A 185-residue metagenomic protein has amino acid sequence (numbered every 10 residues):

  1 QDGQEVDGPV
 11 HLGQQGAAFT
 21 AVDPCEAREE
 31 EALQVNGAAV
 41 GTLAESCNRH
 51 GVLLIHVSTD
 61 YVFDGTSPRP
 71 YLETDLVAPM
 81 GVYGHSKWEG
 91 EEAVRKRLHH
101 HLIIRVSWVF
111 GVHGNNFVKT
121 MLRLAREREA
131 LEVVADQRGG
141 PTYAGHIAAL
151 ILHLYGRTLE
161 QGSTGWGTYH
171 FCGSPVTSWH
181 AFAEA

Functional and structural regions predicted by a protein language model:
Q1-V35: NAD(P)H-binding glycine-rich loop region in Rossmannoid oxidoreductase-like domains and their noncatalytic homologs
G13-G16, L54-T59, D64, I104-V106: SDR active-site strand-loop-helix element
D23-E31, G65-R69, G114-N115: Conserved catalytic-core motifs of eukaryotic protein kinase domains, centered on the activation segment
A27, V35, G81, G139-T142 (+1 more regions): Residue-level signal for the nucleotide or nucleotide-sugar donor/cofactor binding architecture
Q34, A39-T42, R49, V62-I104 (+1 more regions): Catalytic helix-loop patch of NAD(P)-dependent Rossmann-fold dehydrogenases
E92-G140, A144-H153: NAD(P)-dependent short-chain dehydrogenase/reductase
L150, R157-A185: Mid/C-terminal beta-alpha module of Rossmann-like enzyme folds, strongest in SDR-family dehydrogenases/epimerases
